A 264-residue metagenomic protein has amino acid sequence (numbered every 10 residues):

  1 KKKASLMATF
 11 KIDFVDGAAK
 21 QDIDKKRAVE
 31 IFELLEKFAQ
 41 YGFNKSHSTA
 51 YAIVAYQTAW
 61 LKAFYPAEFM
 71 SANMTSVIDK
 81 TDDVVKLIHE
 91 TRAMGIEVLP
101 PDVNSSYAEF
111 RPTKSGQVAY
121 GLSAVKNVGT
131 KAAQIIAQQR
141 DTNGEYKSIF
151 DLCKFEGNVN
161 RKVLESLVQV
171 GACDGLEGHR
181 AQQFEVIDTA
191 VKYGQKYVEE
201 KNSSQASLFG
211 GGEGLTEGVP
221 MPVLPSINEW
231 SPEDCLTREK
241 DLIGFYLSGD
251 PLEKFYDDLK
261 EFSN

Functional and structural regions predicted by a protein language model:
K1-N264: Noncatalytic, beta-rich nucleic-acid-contacting surfaces in large DNA/RNA-processing enzymes
